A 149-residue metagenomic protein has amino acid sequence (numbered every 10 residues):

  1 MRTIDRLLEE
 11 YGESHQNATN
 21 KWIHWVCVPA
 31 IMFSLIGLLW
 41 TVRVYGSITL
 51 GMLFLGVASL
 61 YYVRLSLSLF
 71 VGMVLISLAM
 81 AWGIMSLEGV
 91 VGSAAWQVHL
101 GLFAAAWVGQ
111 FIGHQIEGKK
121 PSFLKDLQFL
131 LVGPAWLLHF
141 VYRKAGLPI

Functional and structural regions predicted by a protein language model:
M1-S14, A18, Q115-I149: Membrane-proximal soluble regions of multi-pass membrane proteins
L8-P29, L35-L39, A58-S68, I116 (+1 more regions): Membrane interfacial helix-start motif at the N-side
V26, A30-L38, A81-S86, V98-L102 (+2 more regions): Hydrophobic alpha-helical transmembrane segments
L38-L53, W96-L102: Structural signature of hydrophobic alpha-helical transmembrane segments
G46-V90: Helix-adjacent hinge/juxtasegments
L55-S59, I76-W82, W96-V108, F129-G133: Hydrophobic alpha-helical segments of small multi-pass membrane proteins
V57-S68, M73, L102-K119, L137-V141: Transmembrane alpha-helical segments that form the membrane-embedded catalytic/substrate-channel core of multi-pass
S68-I76, V90-L100, E117-D126, A145-P148: A cytosolic-side transmembrane-helix exit/cap motif
